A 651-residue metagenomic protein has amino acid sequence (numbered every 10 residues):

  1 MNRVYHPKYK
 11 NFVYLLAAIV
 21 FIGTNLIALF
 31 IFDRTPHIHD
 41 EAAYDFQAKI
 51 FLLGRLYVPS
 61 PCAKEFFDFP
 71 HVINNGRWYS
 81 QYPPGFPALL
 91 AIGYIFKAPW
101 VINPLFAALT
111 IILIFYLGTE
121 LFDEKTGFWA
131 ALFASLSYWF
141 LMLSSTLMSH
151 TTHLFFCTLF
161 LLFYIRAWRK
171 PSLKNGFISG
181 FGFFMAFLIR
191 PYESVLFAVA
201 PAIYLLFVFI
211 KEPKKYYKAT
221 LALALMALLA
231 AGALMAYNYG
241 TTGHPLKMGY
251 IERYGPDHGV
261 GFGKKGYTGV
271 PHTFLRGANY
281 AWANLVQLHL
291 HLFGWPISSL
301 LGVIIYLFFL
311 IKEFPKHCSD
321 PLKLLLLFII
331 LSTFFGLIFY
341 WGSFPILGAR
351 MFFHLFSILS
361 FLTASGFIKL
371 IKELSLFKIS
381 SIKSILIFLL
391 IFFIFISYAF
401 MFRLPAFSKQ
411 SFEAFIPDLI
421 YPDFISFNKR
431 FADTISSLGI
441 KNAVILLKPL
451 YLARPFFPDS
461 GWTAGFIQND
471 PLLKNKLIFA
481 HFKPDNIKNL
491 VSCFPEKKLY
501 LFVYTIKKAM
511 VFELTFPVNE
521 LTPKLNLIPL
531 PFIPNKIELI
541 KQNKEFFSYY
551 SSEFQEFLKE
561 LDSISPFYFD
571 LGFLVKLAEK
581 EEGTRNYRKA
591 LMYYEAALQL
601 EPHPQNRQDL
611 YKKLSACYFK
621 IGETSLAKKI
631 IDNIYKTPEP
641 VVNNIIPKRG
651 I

Functional and structural regions predicted by a protein language model:
N2-Y5, K10-A18, F181, A224-L228 (+4 more regions): Signature aromatic-anchored transmembrane alpha helix within multi-pass, membrane-resident enzymes that catalyze glycan
F21, A130-Y138, L162, S179 (+2 more regions): Short helix- or helix-capping micro-motifs that position conserved polar/aromatic residues at function-defining sites
L89, T119-E124, F160-I178, A186: Membrane-interface transmembrane helices that cradle and orient dolichyl/undecaprenyl
P99-F122, T158-F163: Transmembrane-helix motifs of polytopic, lipid-linked glycan transferases
L109-I111, A283-K323: Hydrophobic, aromatic-rich transmembrane alpha-helices and their immediate juxtamembrane boundary segments
W139-H153, Y192: Short acidic/glycine- and proline-prone juxtamembrane loop motifs at membrane-interface regions of multi-pass membrane
R166-K170, F183, L196-A231, M235 (+1 more regions): Perimembrane helix-loop-helix junctions
S384-L452: Membrane-embedded, lumen/periplasm-facing catalytic core of multi-pass transferases that use lipid-linked donors
